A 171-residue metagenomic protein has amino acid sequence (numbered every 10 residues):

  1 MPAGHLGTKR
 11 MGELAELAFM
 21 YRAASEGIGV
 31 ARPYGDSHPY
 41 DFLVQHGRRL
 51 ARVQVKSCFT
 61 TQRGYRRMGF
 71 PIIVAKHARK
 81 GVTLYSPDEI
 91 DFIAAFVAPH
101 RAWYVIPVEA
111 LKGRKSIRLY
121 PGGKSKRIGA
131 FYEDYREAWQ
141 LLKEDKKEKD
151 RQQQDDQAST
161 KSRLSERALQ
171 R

Functional and structural regions predicted by a protein language model:
M1-P33: Acidic-basic catalytic patches of nuclease active cores, encompassing PD-(D/E)XK and other metal-cofactor nuclease
A23, F42-V44, R49-S57: Conserved catalytic cores of phosphodiester-cleaving nucleases, focusing on short active-site segments
R32-P33, F42-L43, V82-L84: Short, flexible, glycine/charge-rich loop motifs used to bind or transfer phosphoryl groups or to couple energy/partner
P33-S37, L50, F59: Catalytic phosphate/metal-binding cores of nucleic-acid and nucleotide-processing enzymes, i.e., regions that mediate
P39-Y40, A102: Short, well-ordered alpha-helical microsegments
K56-R101: Catalytic cores of nucleic-acid endonucleases
F92-K126: Domain-level recognition of nuclease-like catalytic cores that cleave nucleotide substrates
K115-S162, E166-R167, R171: Charged phosphate-binding loop/patch that engages nucleotide di/tri-phosphates or the phosphate backbone of nucleic
